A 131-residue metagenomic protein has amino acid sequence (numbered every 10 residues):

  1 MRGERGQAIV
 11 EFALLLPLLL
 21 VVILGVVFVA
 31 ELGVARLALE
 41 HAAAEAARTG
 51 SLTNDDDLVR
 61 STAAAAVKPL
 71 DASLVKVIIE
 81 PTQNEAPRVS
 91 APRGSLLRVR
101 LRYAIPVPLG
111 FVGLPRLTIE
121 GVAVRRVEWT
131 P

Functional and structural regions predicted by a protein language model:
M1-A64: Alpha-helical assembly-interface signal, strongest on the long, hydrophobic N-terminal helix that forms
L52-P131: Short, conserved structural patches
